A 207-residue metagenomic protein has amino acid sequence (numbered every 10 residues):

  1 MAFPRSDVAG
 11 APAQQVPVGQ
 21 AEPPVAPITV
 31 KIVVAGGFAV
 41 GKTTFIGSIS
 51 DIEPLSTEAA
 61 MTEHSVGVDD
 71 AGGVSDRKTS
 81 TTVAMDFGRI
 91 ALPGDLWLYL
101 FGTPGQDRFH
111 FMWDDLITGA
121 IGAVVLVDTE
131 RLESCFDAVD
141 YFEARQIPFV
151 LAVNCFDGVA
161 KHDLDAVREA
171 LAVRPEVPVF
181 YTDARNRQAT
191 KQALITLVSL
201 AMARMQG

Functional and structural regions predicted by a protein language model:
A2-S75, T79, G88-P93, W97-Y99: Conserved G1/Walker A P-loop phosphate-binding module
V33, V150-L151, F180: A structural signal for isolated positions on well-ordered beta-strands in alpha/beta enzyme cores
S48, G119, A138-Y141, A166 (+1 more regions): Alpha-helical scaffold elements adjacent to nucleotide-binding pockets in ATP/GTP-utilizing enzyme cores
I49, E53-S56, Q146, A201 (+1 more regions): Conserved NTP-handling cores and scaffolds of large molecular machines
T79-Y141, K161: Switch II of P-loop NTPase G domains
V125-E176: Conserved C-terminal guanine-recognition region of P-loop GTPase G domains, centered on the G4
D157-G207: Canonical P-loop GTPase G-domain recognition
